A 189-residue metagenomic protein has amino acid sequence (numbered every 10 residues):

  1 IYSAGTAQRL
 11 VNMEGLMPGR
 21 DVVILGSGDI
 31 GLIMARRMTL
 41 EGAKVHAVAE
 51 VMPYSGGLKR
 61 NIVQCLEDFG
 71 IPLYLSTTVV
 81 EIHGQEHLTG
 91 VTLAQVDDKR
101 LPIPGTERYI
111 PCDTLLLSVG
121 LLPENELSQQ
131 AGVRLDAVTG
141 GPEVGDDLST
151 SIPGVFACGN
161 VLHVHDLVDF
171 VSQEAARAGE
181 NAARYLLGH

Functional and structural regions predicted by a protein language model:
I1-D21, Q95-Y109, L116, E143-D146: FAD-binding core/adjacent interface of flavoenzyme oxidoreductases
Y2-V11, T114-H165: FAD-site-proximal beta/loop scaffold in flavoenzymes
A4, V11-E14, S55-I62, I82-H83 (+1 more regions): Short, charged, surface-exposed secondary-structure boundary motifs
G5-Y54: Rossmann-like NAD(P)H-binding beta-loop-alpha module
P18-D21, S76, I152: Phosphate-coordination loops involved in phosphoryl transfer and adenosine-cofactor binding
A35-R37, S128-Q130, D169-F170: Short amphipathic alpha-helical segments
T39-E126: A Rossmann-like FAD-binding core segment of flavoenzymes
C158-H189: A conserved FAD-binding loop/helix module that cradles the flavin
